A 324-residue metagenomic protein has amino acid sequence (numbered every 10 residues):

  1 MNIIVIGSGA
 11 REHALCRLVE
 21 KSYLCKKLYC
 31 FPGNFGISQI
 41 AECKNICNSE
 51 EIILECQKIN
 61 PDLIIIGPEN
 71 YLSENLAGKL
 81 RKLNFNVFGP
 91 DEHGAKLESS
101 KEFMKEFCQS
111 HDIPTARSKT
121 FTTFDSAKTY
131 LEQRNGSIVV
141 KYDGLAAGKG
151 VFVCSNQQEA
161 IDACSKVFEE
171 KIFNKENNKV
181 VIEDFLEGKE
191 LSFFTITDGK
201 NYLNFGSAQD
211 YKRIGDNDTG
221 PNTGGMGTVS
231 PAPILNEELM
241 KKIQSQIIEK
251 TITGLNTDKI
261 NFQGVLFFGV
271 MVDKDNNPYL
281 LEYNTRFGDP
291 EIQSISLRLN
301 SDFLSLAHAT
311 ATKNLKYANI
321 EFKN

Functional and structural regions predicted by a protein language model:
M1-E92: ATP-binding N-terminal substructure of ATP-dependent carboxylate-amine bond-forming enzymes
V5, C30-F31, I65-I66, V87-P90 (+6 more regions): General beta-strand structural signal in soluble alpha/beta enzymes
S38-A41, L54-E55, K96-E102, G215-D216: Short, charged, surface-exposed secondary-structure boundary motifs
C43-N48, K119-T123, C154: Short acidic-hydrophobic, aromatic-tinged amphipathic segments that line or gate anion-handling sites
P90-G150: A conserved helix-loop-beta module that forms one wall/lid of the active-site cleft in ATP-utilizing catalytic domains
G150-P290: Internal nucleotide-binding/catalytic subdomain
R286-D302: ATP-dependent carboxylate-activation loops
A309-N324: A glycine-rich beta-turn/hairpin centered on an aromatic-Pro dipeptide
